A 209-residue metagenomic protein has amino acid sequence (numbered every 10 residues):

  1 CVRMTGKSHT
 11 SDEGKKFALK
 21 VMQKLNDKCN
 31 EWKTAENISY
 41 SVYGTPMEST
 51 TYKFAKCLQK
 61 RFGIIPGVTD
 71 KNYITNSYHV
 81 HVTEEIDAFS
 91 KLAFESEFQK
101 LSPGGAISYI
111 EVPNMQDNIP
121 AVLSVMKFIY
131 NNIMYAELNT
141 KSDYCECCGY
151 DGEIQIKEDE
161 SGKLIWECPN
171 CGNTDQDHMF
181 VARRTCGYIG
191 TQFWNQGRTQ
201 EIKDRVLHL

Functional and structural regions predicted by a protein language model:
C1-L209: Long, C-terminal-biased catalytic regions of enzyme "large/alpha" subunits
